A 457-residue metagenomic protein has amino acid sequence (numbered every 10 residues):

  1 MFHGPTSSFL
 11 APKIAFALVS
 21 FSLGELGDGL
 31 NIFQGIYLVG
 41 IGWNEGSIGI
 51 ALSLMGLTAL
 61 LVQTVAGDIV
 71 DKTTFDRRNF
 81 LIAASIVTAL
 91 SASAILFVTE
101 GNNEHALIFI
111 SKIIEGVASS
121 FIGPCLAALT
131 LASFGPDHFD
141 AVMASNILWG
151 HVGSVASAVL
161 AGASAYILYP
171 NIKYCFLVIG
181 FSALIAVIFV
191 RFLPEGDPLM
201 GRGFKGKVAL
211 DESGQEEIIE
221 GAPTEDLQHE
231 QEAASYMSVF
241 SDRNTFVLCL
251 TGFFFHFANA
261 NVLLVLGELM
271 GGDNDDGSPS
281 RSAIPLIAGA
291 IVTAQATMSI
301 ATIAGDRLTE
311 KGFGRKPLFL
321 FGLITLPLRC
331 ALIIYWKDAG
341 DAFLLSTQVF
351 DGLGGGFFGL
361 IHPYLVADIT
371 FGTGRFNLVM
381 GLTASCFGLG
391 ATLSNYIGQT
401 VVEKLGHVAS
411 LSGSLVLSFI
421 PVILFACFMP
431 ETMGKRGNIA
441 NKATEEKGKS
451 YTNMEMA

Functional and structural regions predicted by a protein language model:
M1-L10, D197-L248, K442-M456: Juxtamembrane intracellular "pre-TM" segments in multi-pass secondary transporters
F2-G56, F246-T251, H256-D273: Helix-loop boundary and gating motifs at the non-cytosolic
Q34, F121-F134, F357-G372: Intracellular juxtamembrane helix-capping segments at the cytosolic ends of symmetry-related transmembrane helices
V62-F75, A165, I300-G314, V402: Helix-to-loop junctions at the C-terminal end of transmembrane segments in multipass secondary transporters
I86-N102, I324-D338: C-terminal ends and interior cores of transmembrane alpha-helices in multi-pass membrane transporters/permeases
S111-G150: Cytoplasmic helix-loop-helix junction between adjacent transmembrane helices in 12-TM secondary transporters
A141-A161, A384-S394: Glycine-rich segments within core transmembrane alpha-helices of 12-TM secondary carriers
K173-R191, S410-C427: Symmetry-related core transmembrane helices of the 12-TM Major Facilitator Superfamily/SLC fold
